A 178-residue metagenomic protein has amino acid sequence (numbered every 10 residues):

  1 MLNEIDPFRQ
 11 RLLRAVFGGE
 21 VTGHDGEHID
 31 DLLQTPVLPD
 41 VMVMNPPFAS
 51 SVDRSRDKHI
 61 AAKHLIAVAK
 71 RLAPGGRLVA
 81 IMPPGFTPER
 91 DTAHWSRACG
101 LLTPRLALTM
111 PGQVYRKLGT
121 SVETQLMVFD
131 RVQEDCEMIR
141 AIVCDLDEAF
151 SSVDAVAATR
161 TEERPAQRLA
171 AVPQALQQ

Functional and structural regions predicted by a protein language model:
M1-E4, V21: Short, hydrophobic beta-strand segments that form beta-sheet elements in well-ordered domains
N3-R9, S50-F129: Conserved Class I SAM-dependent methyltransferase catalytic core
L13-R14: Conserved SAM-binding loop
G18-H28: Conserved SAM-binding strand-loop segment of SAM-dependent methyltransferases
L32-V43: A short acidic, Gly/Pro-enriched loop at the edge of an enzyme's catalytic core that lines a small-molecule cofactor
P46-P47: Conserved NAD(P)H cofactor-binding loop of Rossmann-fold oxidoreductase domains
V114-Q177: Flexible, glycine-/basic-rich loop-and-beta segments that form/coincide with the SAM-dependent methyltransferase
